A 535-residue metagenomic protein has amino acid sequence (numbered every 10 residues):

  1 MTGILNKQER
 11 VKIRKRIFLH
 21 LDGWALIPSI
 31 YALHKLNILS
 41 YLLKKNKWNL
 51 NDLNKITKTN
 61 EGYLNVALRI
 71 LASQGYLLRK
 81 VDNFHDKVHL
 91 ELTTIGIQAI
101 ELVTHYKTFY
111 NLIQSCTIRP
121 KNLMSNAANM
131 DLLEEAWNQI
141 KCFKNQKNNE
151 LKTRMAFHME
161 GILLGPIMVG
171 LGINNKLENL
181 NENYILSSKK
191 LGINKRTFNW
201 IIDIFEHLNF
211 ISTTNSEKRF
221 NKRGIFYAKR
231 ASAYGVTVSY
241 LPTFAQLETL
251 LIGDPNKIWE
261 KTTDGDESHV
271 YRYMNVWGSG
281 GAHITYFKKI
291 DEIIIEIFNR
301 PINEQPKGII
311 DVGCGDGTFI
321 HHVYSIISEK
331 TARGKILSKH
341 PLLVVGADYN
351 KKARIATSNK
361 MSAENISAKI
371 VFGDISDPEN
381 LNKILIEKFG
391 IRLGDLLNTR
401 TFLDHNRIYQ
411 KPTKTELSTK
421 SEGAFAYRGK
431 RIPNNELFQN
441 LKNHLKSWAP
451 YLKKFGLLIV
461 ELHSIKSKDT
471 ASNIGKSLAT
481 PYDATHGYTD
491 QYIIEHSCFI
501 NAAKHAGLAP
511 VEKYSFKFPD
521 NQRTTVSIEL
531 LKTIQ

Functional and structural regions predicted by a protein language model:
M1-T249, P306: N-terminal accessory segments
Y110-S187, L191-K195, F210-S212, R230 (+2 more regions): Conserved adenosyl
K388-F389, G507-L508, K517-Q535: Core SAM-dependent methyltransferase catalytic element
T399-Q439, I465-K466: Mobile active-site "lid"/loop adjacent to the S-adenosyl-L-methionine
K420-E422, A471-N501: Conserved Class I S-adenosyl-L-methionine
G429, K454-L462: Conserved beta-strand signature within the Rossmann-like core of class I S-adenosyl-L-methionine
L441-W448, T489-P510: Short alpha-helix
K446-L457, E512-K513: Long, compositionally biased intrinsically disordered regions
